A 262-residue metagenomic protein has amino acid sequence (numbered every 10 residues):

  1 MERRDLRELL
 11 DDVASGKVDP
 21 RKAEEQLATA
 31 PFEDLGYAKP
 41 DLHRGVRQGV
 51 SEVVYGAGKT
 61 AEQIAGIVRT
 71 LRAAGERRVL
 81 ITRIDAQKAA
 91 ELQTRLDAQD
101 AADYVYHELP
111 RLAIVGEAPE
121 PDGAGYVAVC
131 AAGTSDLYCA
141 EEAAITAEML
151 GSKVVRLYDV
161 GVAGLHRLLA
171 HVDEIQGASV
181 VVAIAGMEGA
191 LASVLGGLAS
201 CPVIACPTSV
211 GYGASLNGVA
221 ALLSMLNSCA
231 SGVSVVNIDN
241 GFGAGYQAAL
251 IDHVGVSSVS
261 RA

Functional and structural regions predicted by a protein language model:
M1-D85, A89-R95: Long amphipathic alpha-helical segments
E62-I64, D136-E141, L165-H166, A185-V194 (+2 more regions): Short glycine/serine/threonine-rich phosphate/pyrophosphate-binding segments that cradle anionic phosphate groups
D103-H107, L195-G218: Short, acidic/small-residue loops that bind anionic groups at enzyme active sites
P110-G116, K153-E174, V219-A220, V236: Glycine-rich oxoanion-binding loops at beta->alpha junctions
G123-H166: Glycine-rich phosphate/diphosphate-binding loop of Rossmann-like nucleotide-binding domains
A131, D173-Q176, V180, V210 (+1 more regions): C-terminal binding/interaction regions
A170-T208: Glycine-rich phosphate-binding loop
